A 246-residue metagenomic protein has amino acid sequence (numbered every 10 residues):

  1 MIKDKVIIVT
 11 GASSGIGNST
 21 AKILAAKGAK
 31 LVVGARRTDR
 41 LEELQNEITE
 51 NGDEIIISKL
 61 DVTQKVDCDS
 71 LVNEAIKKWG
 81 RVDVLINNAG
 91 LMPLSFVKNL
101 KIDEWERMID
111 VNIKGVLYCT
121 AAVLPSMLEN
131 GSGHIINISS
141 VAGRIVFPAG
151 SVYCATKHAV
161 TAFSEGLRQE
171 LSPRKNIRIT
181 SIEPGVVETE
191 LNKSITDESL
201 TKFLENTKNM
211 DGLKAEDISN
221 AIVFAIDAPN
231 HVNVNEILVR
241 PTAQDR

Functional and structural regions predicted by a protein language model:
S13-S14: Conserved glycine-rich cofactor-binding loop
K27-L44: Conserved glycine-rich Rossmann-like NAD(P)H-binding loop of the short-chain dehydrogenase/reductase
T38, K59-S70, I102: The beta1-alpha1 cofactor-binding region of Rossmann-like NAD(H)/NADP(H)-dependent oxidoreductases
F96-V97, E104-I109: Substrate-binding pocket helix/loop in short-chain dehydrogenase/reductase
T120, T156: Active-site helix of classical SDR
S140: Residue(s) in the substrate-gating loop at a strand-loop-helix junction that position the organic substrate next
S181-I182, T201-D245: C-terminal helical subdomain
